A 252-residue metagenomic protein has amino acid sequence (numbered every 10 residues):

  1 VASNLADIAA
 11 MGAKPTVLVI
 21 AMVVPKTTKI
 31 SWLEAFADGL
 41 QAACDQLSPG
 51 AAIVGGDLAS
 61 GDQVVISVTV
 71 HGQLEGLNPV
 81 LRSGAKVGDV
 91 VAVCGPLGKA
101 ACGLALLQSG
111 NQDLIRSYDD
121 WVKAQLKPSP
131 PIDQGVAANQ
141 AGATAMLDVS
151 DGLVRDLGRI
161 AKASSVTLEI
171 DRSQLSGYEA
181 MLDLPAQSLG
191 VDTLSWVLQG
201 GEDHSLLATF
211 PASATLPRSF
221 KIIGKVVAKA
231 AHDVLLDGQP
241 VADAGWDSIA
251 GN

Functional and structural regions predicted by a protein language model:
V1-M11: Active-site cofactor/substrate anionic-group-binding motifs, chiefly glycine- and Lys/Arg-rich phosphate-binding loops
K14-Q108: Glycine-rich anion-binding loops of enzyme active sites
K26-A52, A59-I66, H71, Q140-A141 (+1 more regions): Glycine-/charge-enriched secondary-structure boundary and capping motifs
Q73-L74, L114-W121, S188-V191: Glycine/charged-rich beta-loop-alpha catalytic/anionic-binding loops adjacent to active sites
G76-L81, L114, T167-E169: Phosphate-handling active-site elements
S83, C94-P96, K123-K127, M146-V149 (+2 more regions): Glycine- and other small-residue-rich loops at beta-strand/loop junctions that grip anionic moieties
D89-G95, K127-L153: Internal active-site segments that recognize and position negatively charged phosphoryl groups and nucleotide moieties
G110-P128, D183: A short, charged helix-loop
